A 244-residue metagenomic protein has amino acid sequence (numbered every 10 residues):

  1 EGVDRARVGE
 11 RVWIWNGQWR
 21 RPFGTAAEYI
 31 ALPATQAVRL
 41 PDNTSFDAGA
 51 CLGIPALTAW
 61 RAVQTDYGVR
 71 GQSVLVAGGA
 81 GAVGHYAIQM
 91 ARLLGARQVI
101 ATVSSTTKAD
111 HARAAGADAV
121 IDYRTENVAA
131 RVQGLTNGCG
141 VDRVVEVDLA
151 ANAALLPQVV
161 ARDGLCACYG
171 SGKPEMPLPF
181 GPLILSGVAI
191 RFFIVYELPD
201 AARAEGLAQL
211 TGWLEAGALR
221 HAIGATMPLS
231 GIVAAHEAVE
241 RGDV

Functional and structural regions predicted by a protein language model:
E1-Q18: A glycine-/small-residue-rich N-terminal strand-loop-strand element that serves as the cofactor-binding glycine loop
R11, A50-T125: Mid-domain Rossmann-like dinucleotide-binding core that forms the NAD(H)/NADP(H) cofactor-binding site
D42-S45, Y67-S73, G138-G140: Short helix-loop-beta connector
G78-G79, D148, S171: NAD(P)H cofactor-binding loop motif with strongest signal on the N-terminal glycine-rich segment
V103, A112, A151-L219: Glycine-rich phosphate-binding loop and adjacent beta-alpha segment of Rossmann(oid) nucleotide-cofactor-binding
A201-V244: C-terminal hydrophobic helical "lid"/dimerization subdomain of Rossmann-like NAD(P)H-dependent oxidoreductases
